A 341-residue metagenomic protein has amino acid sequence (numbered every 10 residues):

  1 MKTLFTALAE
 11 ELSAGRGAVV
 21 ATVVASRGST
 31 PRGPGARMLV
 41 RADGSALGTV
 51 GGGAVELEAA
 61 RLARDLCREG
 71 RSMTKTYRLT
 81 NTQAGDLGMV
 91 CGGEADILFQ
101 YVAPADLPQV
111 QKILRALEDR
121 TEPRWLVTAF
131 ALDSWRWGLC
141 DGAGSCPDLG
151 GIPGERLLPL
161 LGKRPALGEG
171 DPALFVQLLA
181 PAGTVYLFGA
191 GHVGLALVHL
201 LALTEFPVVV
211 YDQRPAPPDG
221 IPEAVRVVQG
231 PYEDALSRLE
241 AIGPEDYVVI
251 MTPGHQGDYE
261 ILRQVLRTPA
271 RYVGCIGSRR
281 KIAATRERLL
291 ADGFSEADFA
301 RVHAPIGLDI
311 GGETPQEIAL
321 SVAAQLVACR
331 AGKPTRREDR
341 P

Functional and structural regions predicted by a protein language model:
M1-V228, E245-D246, K281, Q325-P341: Segments forming oxygen-rich coordination pockets for charged ligands
V198-L200, P222-E223, A241, E260-R263 (+1 more regions): Short amphipathic alpha-helical segments
Y211, Y247, T252-P253, R263-L289: ADP-ribose/adenylate-binding Rossmann-like module
V225-G230, A291-G293: Short, hinge-like loop/turn segments at secondary-structure boundaries
E233-G243: Short amphipathic alpha-helix with an adjacent loop that forms part of the alpha/beta core around
Q256-G257: Cytosolic regulatory regions of ion transport systems
R271, C275-P341: Adenosine-phosphate binding glycine-rich loop
